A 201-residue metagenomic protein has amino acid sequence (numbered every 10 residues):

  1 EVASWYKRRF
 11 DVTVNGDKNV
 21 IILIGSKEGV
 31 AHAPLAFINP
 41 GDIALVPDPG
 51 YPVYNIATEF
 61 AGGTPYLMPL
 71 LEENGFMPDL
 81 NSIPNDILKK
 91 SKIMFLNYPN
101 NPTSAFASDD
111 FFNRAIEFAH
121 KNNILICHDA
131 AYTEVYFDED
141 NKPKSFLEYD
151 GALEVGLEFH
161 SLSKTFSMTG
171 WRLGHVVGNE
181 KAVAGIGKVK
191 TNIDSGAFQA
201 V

Functional and structural regions predicted by a protein language model:
E1-G25, H32, S82: N-terminal small-domain helix-loop-helix segment of the aminotransferase-like
G16, L35-L96: PLP-dependent aminotransferase-like
L23, Y66-M68, F159: Hydrophobic residues at beta-strand termini and immediately following loops that shape nucleotide-binding pockets
D42, G63, K121-L125, L153-E154: A short helix->loop->beta-strand "cap" motif at the edges of active sites that frequently abuts
Y54, A115, F146: Aromatic/hydrophobic pocket-lining residues that form π-stacking "cages" and hydrophobic walls in ligand
L71-D140: Active-site phosphate-binding strand-loop segment of PLP-dependent enzymes
V155-V201: PLP-dependent aminotransferase class I/II
